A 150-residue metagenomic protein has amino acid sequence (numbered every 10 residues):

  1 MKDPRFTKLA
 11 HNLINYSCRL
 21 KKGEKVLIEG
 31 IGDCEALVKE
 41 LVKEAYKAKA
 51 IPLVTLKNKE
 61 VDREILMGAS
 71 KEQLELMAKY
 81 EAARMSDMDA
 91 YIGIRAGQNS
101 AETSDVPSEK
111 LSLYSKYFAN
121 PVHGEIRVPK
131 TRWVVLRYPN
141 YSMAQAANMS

Functional and structural regions predicted by a protein language model:
M1-S150: Active-site bordering "gate/hinge" segments that shape substrate access to catalytic or cofactor-binding pockets
